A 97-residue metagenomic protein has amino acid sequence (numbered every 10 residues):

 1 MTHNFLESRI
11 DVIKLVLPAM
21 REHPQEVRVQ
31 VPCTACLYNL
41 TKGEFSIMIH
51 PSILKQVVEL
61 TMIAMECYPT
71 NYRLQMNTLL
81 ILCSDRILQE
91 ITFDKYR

Functional and structural regions predicted by a protein language model:
M1, P24-T41, P69-I87: Alpha-helical solenoid repeats of the armadillo/HEAT superfamily in eukaryotic scaffolding/adaptor proteins
H3-R9, T34, Y38-L40, E44-F45 (+1 more regions): The conserved beta-strand core of Leucine-Rich Repeat
F5-L17, H50-M62, Q75, D94-R97: Core helices of alpha-solenoid repeat scaffolds
L15, A19, C36-L40, L60 (+2 more regions): Alpha-helical recognition domains of nuclear gene-regulatory proteins
V16-V27, S46-I47, L60-R73, E90: Helix-loop junctions that connect tandem helical modules in alpha-solenoid scaffolds
